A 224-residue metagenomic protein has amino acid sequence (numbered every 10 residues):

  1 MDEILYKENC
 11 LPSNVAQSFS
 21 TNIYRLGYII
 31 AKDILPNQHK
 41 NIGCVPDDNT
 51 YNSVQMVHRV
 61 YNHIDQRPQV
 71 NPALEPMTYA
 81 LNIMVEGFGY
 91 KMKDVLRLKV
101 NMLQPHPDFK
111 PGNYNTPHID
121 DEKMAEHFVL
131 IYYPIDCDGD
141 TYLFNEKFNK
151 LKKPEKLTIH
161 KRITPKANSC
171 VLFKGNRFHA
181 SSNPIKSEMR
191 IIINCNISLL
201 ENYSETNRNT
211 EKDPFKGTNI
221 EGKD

Functional and structural regions predicted by a protein language model:
M1-K91, P214-E221: Non-heme Fe(II)/2-oxoglutarate
P68-I193, S198-F215: Catalytic core of non-heme Fe(II) oxygenases with the double-stranded beta-helix
